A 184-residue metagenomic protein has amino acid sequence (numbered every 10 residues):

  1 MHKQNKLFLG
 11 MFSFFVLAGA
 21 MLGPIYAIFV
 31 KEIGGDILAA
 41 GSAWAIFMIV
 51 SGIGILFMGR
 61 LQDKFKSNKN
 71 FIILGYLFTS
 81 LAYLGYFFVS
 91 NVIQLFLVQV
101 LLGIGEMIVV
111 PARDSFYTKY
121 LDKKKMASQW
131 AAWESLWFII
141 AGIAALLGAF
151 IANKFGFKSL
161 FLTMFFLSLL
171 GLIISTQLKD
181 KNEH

Functional and structural regions predicted by a protein language model:
H2-M48: Helix-loop boundary and gating motifs at the non-cytosolic
S13, I93-V109: Hydrophobic core of transmembrane alpha-helices in multi-pass small-molecule transporters, especially MFS/SLC-type
I37-L38, K123-W133: Loop-to-transmembrane helix entry/capping segments in MFS-fold secondary transporters and related SLC/MFSD carriers
M48-L56, A141-G142: Residue-level signature of mid-helix packing/kink "hotspots" within the transmembrane helices of 12-pass Major
G54-S67, A152: Helix-to-loop junctions at the C-terminal end of transmembrane segments in multipass secondary transporters
N70-G85, F165: Structural signature of the two symmetry-related core transmembrane helices
I108-L121: Intracellular juxtamembrane helix-capping segments at the cytosolic ends of symmetry-related transmembrane helices
F150-S168: A membrane-interface helix-boundary motif in multi-pass transporters
